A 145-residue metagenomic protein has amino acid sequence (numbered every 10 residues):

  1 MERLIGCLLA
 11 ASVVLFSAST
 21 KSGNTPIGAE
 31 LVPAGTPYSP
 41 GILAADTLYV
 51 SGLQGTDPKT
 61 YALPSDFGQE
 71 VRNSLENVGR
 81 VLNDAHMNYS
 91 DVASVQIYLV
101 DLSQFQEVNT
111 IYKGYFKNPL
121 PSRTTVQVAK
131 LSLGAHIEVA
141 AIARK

Functional and structural regions predicted by a protein language model:
E2-E76, R80-A93, L99-K145: N-terminal presequence-like segments and the immediate start of the first folded domain
